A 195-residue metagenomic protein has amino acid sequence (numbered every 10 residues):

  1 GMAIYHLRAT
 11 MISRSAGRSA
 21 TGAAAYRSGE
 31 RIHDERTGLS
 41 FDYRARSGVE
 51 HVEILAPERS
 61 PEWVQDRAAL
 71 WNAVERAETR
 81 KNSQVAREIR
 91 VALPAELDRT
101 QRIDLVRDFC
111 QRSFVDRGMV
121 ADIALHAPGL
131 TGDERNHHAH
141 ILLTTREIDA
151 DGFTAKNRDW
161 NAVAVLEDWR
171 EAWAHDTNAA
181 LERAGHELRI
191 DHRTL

Functional and structural regions predicted by a protein language model:
G1-L195: N-terminal nicking endonuclease/strand-transfer module with a His-rich metal-binding environment and a catalytic Tyr
